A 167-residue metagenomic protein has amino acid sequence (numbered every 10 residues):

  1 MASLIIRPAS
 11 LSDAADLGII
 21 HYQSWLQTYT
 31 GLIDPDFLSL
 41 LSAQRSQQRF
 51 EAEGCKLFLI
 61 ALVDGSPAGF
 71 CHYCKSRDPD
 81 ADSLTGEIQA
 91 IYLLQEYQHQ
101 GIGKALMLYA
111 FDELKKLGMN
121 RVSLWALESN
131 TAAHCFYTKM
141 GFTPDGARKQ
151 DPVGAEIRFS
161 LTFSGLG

Functional and structural regions predicted by a protein language model:
L4, P8-A14, G18-E96, M107-Y109 (+5 more regions): Acetyl-CoA-dependent GNAT
G65, G69, G101-G103, G141: Conserved phosphate-binding and hydrolysis motifs of nucleotide-dependent enzymes
L84-G86, N120-G167: C-terminal "cap" of GNAT-fold acetyltransferases
L94-Q100, E128-S129: Active-site acidic-Proline motif in GNAT/NAT acetyltransferases
H99-D112, C135-K139: Conserved acetyl-CoA-binding loop-helix of GNAT-fold acetyltransferases
Q100, L117-N120: Short coil/turn segments at alpha/beta junctions that flank glycine-rich nucleotide-binding fingerprints
